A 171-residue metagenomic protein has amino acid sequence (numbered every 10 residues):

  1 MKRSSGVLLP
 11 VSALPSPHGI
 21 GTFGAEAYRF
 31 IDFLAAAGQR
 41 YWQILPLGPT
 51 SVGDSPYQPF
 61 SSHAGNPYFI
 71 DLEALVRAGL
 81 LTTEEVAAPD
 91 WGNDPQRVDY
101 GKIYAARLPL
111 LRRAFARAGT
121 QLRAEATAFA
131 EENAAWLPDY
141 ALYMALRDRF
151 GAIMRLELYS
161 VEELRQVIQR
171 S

Functional and structural regions predicted by a protein language model:
K2-R149: Acidic/aromatic-lined carbohydrate-recognition and catalytic surfaces of CAZymes acting on diverse glycans
D148-S171: Conserved AAA+ ATPase core "coupling" helix
